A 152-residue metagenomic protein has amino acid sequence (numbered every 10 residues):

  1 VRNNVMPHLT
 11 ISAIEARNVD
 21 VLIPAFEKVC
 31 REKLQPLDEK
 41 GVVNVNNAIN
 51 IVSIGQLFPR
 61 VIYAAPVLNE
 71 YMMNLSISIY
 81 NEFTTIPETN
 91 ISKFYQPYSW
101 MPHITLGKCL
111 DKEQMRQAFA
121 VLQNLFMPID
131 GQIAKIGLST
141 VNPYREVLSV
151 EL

Functional and structural regions predicted by a protein language model:
V1-L152: Histidine-dependent nucleotide/RNA phosphoesterase domain, centered on the 2H-phosphoesterase fold with its duplicated
